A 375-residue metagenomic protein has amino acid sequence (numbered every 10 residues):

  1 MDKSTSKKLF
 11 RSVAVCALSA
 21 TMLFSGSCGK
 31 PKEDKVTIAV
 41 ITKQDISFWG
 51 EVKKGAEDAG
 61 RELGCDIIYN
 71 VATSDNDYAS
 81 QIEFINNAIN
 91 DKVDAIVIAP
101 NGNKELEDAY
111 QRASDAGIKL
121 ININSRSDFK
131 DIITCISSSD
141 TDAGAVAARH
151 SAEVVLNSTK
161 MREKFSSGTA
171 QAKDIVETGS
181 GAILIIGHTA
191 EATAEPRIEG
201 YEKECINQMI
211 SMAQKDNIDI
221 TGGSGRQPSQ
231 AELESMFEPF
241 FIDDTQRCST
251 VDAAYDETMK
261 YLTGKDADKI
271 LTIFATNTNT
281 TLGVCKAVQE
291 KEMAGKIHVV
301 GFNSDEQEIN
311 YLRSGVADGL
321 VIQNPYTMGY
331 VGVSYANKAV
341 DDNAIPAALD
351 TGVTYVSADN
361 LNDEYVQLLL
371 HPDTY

Functional and structural regions predicted by a protein language model:
D2-K8, C28-Y375: A residue-level marker of the well-folded mature domains of exported/periplasmic proteins
K7-S19: Sec-dependent N-terminal signal peptides
L23-S27: C-terminal motif of bacterial Sec signal peptides marking the signal peptidase cleavage site
